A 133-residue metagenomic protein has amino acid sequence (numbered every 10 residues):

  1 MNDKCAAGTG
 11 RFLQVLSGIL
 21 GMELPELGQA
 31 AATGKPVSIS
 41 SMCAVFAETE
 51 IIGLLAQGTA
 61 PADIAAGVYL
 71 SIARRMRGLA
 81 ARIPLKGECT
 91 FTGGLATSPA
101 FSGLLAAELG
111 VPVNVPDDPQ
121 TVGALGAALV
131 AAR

Functional and structural regions predicted by a protein language model:
M1-G8, G67-Y69, L95, N114-A124: Active-site nucleophile and cofactor-binding loops and adjacent substrate-binding regions of central metabolic enzymes
M1-P36: Glycine-rich phosphate-binding loop plus the immediately following alpha-helix
G10-G18, G103, P116-R133: Glycine-rich phosphate-binding/hydrolytic loop that grips phosphoryl groups
M22-Q29, S41, P61-A65: Short, structured loop/turn "capping" segments at alpha-beta junctions
Q29-L55: Histidine/lysine/aspartate-rich catalytic loop segments that bind and position anionic ligands
A31, A44, Q57, A81-P84 (+1 more regions): Solvent-exposed alpha-helices and their adjacent loops that cap or buttress functional pockets in soluble metabolic
T49-L79: Adenine-nucleotide phosphate-binding core of ATP-dependent small-molecule kinases
A80-A81, L85-E108, P119-G123: Glycine-rich phosphate-binding loops at beta-strand->alpha-helix junctions
